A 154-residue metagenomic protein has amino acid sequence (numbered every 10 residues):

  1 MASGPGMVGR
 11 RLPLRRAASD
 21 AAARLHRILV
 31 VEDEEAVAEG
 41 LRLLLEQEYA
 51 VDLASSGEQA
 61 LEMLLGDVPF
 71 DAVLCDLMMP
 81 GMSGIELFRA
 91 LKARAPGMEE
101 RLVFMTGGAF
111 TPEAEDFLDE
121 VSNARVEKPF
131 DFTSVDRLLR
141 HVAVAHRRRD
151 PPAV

Functional and structural regions predicted by a protein language model:
E32: Conserved acidic carboxylate
E35-L53, N123: Two-component/phosphorelay signaling modules centered on CheY-like receiver
S55-Q59, S83-R89: Acidic catalytic/metal-coordinating carboxylates
P69-D71, A95-L102: His-Asp phosphorelay/catalytic-motif detector in bacterial-type signaling
D76: Active-site residues of response regulator receiver
M79: Receiver (REC) domain active-site loop signature in two-component systems and cognate sites in sensor histidine kinases
E86, A93, E99, G108-E127 (+2 more regions): Alpha4 helix (beta4-alpha4-beta5 surface) of REC/receiver domains from two-component response regulators
R140-V154: The C-terminal output helix
